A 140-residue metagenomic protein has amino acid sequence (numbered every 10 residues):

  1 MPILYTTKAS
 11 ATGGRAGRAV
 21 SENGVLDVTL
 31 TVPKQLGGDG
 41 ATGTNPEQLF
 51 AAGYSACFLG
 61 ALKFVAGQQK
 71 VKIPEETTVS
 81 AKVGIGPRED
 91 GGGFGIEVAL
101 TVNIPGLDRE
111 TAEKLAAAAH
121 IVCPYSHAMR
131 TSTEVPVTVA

Functional and structural regions predicted by a protein language model:
M1-A52, L59-A140: Extended beta-strand/beta-hairpin segments
